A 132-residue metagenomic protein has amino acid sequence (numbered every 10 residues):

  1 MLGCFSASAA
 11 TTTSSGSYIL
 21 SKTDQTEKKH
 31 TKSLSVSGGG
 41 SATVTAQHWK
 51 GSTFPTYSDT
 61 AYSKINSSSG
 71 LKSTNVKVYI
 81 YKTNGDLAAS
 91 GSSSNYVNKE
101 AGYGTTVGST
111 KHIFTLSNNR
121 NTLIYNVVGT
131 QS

Functional and structural regions predicted by a protein language model:
M1-G51: N-terminal prepro-regions of secreted/extracellular proteins
S8, K82, L116-R120: Surface-exposed loop/turn motifs at beta-strand-loop junctions within extracellular Ig-like and Fibronectin type III
T11-T12, T56, N98-E100: Extracellular and organelle-lumenal recognition/adhesion modules and their flexible linkers in secreted
S14, D59-A61, V127: Structural detector for hydrophobic anchor residues on beta-strands
T26, P55-Y57, G70, G104-G108 (+1 more regions): Solvent-exposed loop and beta-edge segments used for protein-protein assembly and interaction
G40-S90: Mature extracytoplasmic domains of secretory-pathway proteins
L87-G104: Short, solvent-exposed S/T- and G/P-enriched segments that are highly enriched in secreted/extracellular and lumenal
G102-S132: Short, exposed beta-strand-loop hairpins at the edges of beta-sheets in extracellular/periplasmic proteins
